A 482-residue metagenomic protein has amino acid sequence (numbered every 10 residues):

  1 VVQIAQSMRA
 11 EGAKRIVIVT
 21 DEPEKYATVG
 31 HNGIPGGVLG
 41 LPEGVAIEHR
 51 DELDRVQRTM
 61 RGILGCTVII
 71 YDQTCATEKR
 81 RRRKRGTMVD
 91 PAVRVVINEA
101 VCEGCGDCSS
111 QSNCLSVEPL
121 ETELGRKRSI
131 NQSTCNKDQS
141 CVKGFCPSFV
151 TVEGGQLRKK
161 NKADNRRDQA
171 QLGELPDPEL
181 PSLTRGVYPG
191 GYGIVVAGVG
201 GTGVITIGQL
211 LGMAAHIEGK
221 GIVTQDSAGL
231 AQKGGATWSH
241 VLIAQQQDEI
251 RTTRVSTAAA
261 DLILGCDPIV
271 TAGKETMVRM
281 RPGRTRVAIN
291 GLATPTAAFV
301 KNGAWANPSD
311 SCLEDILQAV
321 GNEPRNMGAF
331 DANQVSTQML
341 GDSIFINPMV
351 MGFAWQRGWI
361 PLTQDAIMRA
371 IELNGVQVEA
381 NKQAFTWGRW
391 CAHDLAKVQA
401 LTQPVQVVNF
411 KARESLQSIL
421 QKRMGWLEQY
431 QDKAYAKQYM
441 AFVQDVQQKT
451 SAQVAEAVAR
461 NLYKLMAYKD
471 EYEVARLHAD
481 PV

Functional and structural regions predicted by a protein language model:
V1, A27-G40, K79-R85, S116 (+6 more regions): Short acidic, glycine/serine/threonine-rich loops at helix termini
V1, T67, R81-R94, G186-V187 (+2 more regions): Glycine-rich phosphate/ribose-binding loops and adjacent secondary-structure elements that form binding surfaces
V1-G65: Thiamine diphosphate
R15, T151-V196, T202-Q444: Active-site cofactor/cluster-binding pocket
E22-E24, D72-T77, G291-A293, Q334 (+2 more regions): Glycine-rich beta-alpha junction loops
G37-A46, R55-N113, L362, A366: Glycine/aspartate-rich loop-and-adjacent alpha/beta segment that forms the canonical ThDP
V68, D72-T74, E78-R85, E103-K160: Iron-sulfur cluster-binding cysteine motifs and their immediate structural context in ferredoxin-like electron-transfer
L416-V482: Hydrophobic, aromatic-lined core segments that form the binding pocket/scaffold for planar heteroaromatic ligands
